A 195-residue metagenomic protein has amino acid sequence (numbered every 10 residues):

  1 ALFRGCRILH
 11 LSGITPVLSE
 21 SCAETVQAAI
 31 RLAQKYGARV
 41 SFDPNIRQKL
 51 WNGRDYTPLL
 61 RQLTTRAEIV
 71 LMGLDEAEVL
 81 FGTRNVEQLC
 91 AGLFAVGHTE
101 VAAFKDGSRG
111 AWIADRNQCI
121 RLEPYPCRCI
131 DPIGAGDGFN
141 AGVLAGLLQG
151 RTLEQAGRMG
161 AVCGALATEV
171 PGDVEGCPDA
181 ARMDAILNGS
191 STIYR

Functional and structural regions predicted by a protein language model:
A1, G13-I14, I46, M72 (+3 more regions): Proteins with a high burden of low-complexity, intrinsically disordered sequence enriched in S/T/G/P/A and R, requiring
A1-I14, D184-R195: Conserved N-terminal subdomain of the carbohydrate kinase-like
L2, H10, R39-F42, I46 (+5 more regions): Broad hydrophobic/π-residue packing in well-ordered secondary structure
F3-G5, T64, V96, G150: Alpha-helix termination/capping residues and helix-transition junctions
I8, I14-G92, E100, R109-G110: Conserved beta-alpha-beta core of the PfkB/ribokinase-like small-molecule kinase fold
R31-K35, T83-R195: Conserved phosphate-binding/catalytic region of the ribokinase-like
